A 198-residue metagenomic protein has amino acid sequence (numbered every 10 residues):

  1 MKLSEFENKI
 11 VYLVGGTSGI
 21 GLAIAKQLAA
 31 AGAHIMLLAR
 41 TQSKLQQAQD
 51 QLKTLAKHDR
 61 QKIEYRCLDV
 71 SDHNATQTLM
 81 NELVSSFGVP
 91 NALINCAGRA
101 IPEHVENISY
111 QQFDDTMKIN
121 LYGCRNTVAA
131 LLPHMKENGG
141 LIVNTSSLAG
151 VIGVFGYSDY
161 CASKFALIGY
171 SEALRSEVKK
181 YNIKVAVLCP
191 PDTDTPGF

Functional and structural regions predicted by a protein language model:
I10, G15-S18: Conserved glycine-rich cofactor-binding loop
A33-A48: Conserved glycine-rich Rossmann-like NAD(P)H-binding loop of the short-chain dehydrogenase/reductase
S43, C67-T78, Y110: The beta1-alpha1 cofactor-binding region of Rossmann-like NAD(H)/NADP(H)-dependent oxidoreductases
C96-I101: Conserved NAD(P)H cofactor-binding loop of Rossmann-fold oxidoreductase domains
H104-V105, S109-D115: Substrate-binding pocket helix/loop in short-chain dehydrogenase/reductase
V128, S163: Active-site helix of classical SDR
S147: Residue(s) in the substrate-gating loop at a strand-loop-helix junction that position the organic substrate next
